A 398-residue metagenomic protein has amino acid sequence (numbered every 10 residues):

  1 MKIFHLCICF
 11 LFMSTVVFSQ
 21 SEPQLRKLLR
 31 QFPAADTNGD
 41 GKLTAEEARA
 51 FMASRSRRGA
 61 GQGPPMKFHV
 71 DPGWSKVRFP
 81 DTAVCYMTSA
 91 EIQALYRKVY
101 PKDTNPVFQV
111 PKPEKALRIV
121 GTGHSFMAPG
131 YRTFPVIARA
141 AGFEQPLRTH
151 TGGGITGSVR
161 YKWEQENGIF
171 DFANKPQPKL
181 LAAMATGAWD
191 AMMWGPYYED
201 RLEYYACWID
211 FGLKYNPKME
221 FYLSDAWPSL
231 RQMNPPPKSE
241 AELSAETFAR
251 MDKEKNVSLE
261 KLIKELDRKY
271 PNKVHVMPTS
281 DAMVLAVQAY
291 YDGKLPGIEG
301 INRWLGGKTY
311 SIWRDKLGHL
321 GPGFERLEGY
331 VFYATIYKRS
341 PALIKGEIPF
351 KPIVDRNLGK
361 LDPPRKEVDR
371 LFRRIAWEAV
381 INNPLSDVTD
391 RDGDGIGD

Functional and structural regions predicted by a protein language model:
I3-S14: Sec-dependent N-terminal signal peptides
T15-S19: Sec/Tat signal peptide C-region and signal peptidase I cleavage site
Q20, L25, A45-S56: Amphipathic regulatory helices of Ca2+-sensor modules
F32-T44, A53-S54, D387-D398: Extracellular calcium-associated, cysteine-rich motifs in secreted modular proteins
R58-Y96, G300-D398: Conserved catalytic region of serine esterases and O-acyltransferases that act on ester linkages in lipids
H69, G73-I155, V159: Serine-esterase "nucleophile elbow" of acetyl-processing enzymes
R118-T122, F126-F211: Conserved SGNH/GDSL esterase-like catalytic core that processes O-acyl groups on lipids and polysaccharides
P178-E325, A334: Alpha-helical cap/lid subdomain in secreted, periplasmic, or secretory-pathway luminal O-acyl-processing enzymes
